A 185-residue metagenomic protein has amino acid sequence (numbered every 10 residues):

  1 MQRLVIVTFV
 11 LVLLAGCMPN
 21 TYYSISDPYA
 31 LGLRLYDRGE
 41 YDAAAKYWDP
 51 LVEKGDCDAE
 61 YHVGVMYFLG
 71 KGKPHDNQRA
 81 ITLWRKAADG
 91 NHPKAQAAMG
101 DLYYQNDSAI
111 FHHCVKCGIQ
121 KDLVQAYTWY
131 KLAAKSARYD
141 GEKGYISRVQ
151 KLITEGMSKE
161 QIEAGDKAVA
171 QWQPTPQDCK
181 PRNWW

Functional and structural regions predicted by a protein language model:
Y22-Y36, Y61, A97: Alpha-helical tetratricopeptide repeat
I25, C57-A59, P93-A95, G141: Helix-start (N-cap) detector for alpha-helical repeat units in TPR-like alpha-solenoids, especially tetratricopeptide
R34-L35, P50-L51, H62-L69, L83 (+2 more regions): Hydrophobic face of amphipathic alpha-helices that form TPR/SEL1-like repeat modules and related alpha-solenoid
D37-Y41, E53, K71-H75, D89 (+3 more regions): Short coil/turn and helix-start
G141-W185: Terminal, low-structured helical/coil segments at or just beyond the last alpha-helical repeat
